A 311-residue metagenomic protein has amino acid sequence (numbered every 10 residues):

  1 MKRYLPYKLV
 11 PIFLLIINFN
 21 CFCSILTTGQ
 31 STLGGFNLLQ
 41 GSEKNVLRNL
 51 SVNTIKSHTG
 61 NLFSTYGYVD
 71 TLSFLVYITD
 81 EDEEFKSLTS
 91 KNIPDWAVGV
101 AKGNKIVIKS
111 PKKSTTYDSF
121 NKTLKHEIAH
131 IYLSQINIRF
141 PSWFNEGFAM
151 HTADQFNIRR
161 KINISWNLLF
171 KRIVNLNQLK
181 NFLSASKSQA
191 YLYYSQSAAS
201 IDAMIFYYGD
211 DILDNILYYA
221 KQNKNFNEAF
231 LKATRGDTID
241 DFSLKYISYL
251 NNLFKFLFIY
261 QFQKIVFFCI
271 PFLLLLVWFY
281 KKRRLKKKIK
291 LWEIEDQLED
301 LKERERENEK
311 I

Functional and structural regions predicted by a protein language model:
K2-I25: Hydrophobic secretory-pathway targeting helix
Y4, N18, Y208, Y260-C269: Residue-level recognition of alpha-helix termini/interfacial anchor residues
I17-C21, Q155, L276-K281: Short hydrophobic alpha-helical membrane-anchoring segments
I25-P141, G209, F226: Juxtacatalytic substrate-recognition/specificity segment
I78-F85, K113-T123, M150, Y191 (+3 more regions): Noncatalytic linker/hinge segments flanking ATPase motor cores
V98-K105, D118-K122, Q135-Y207, D214-Y260: Acidic/His/Gly-enriched intrinsically disordered linker/tail segments that often contain short helix/coil "MoRF-like"
F120-I136, Y191-S200, I265-R284: A short, terminal or domain-edge coil/loop segment
F254-I311: C-terminal single-pass membrane-anchor helix
